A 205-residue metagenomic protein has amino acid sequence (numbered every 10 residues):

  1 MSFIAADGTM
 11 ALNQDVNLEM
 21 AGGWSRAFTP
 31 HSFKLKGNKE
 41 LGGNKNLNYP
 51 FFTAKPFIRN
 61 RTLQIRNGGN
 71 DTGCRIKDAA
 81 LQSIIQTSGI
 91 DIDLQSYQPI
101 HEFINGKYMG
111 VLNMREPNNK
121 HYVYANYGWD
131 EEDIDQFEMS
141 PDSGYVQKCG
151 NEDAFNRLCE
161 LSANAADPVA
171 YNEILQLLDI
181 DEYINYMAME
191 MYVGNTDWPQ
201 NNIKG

Functional and structural regions predicted by a protein language model:
M1-Y186: Phosphate-handling architecture centered on phosphoinositide signaling
L35, L178-G205: Active-site acidic catalytic loop and adjacent metal/ATP-binding pocket of ATP-dependent phosphoryl transfer enzymes
